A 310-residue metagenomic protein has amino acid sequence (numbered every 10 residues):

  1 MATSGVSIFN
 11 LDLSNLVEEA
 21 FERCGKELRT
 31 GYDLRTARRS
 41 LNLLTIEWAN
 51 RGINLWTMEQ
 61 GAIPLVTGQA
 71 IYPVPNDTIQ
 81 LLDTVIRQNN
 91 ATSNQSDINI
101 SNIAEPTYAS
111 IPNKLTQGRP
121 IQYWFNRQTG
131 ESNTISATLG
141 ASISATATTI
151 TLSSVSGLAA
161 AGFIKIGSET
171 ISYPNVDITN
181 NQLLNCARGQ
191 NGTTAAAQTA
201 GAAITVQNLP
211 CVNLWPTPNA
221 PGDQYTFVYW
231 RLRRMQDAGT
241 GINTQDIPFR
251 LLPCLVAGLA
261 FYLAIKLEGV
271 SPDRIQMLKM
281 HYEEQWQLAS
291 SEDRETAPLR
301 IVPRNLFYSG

Functional and structural regions predicted by a protein language model:
M1-T134, T205-G310: Glycine-enriched, solvent-exposed interface loops adjoining structured elements
L55-E59, L65-T67, D97-N102, G130-Q207: Autoprocessing Asn-cyclization modules and mimics
